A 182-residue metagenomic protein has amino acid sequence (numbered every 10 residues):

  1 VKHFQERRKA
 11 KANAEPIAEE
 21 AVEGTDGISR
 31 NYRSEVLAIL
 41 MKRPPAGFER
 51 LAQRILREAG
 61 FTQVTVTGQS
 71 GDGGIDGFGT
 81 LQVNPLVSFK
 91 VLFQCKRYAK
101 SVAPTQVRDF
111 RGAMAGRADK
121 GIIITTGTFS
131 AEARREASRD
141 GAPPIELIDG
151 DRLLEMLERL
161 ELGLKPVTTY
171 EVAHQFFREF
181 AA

Functional and structural regions predicted by a protein language model:
V1-A182: Mixed-charge (Asp/Glu-Lys/Arg
